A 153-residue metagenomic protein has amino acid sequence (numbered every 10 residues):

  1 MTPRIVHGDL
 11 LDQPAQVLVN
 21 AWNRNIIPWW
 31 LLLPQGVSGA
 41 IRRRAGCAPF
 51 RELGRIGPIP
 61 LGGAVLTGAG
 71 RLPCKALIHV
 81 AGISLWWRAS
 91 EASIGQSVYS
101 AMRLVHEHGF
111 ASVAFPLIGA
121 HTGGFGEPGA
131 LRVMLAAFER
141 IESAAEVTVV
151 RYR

Functional and structural regions predicted by a protein language model:
T2-G8: Short amphipathic
R4, P49-C74: N-terminal short beta-loop-beta anion/metal-coordinating cradle
D9-D12, A69-L72, E107, E139-E142: Solvent-exposed alpha-helices and their adjacent loops that cap or buttress functional pockets in soluble metabolic
L10-I56: Short, conserved "active-site rim" segments that organize catalytic pockets and cofactor/ligand binding
Q16, K75, A111: Conserved acidic residues
V19, I78, F115: Conserved, mostly hydrophobic/aromatic
L72-L85: Short, basic/glycine-rich phosphate-binding loops at helix/coil junctions that contact nucleotide phosphates
I83-R153: Phosphate/ribose-phosphate-bearing ligand recognition and processing surfaces, centered on ADP-ribose/NAD(+/P+) systems
